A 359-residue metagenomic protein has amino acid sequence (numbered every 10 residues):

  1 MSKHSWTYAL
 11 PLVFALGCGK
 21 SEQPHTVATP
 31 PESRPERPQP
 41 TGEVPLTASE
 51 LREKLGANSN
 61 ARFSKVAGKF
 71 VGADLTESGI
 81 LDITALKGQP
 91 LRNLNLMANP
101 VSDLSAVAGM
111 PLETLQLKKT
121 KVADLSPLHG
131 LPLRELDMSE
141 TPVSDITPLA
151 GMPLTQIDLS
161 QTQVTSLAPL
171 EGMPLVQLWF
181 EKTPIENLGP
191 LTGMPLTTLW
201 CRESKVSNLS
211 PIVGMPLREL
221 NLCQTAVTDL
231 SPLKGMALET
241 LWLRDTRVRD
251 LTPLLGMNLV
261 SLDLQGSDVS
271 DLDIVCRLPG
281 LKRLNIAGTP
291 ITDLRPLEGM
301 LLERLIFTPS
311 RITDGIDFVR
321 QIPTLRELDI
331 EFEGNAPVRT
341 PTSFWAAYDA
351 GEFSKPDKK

Functional and structural regions predicted by a protein language model:
M1, A15-L16, G88, N99: Intrinsic-disorder-linked linear interaction elements in eukaryotic regulatory proteins
M1-Y8: Bacterial N-terminal signal peptides that target proteins for export
Y8-A15: Bacterial N-terminal signal peptides
C18-S21: Bacterial signal peptide processing site
T26-K54: Post-signal peptide N-terminal segment of mature Sec-exported envelope proteins
A57-A61, K65-L81, P90-S102, A106 (+10 more regions): Concave beta-strand-loop units of leucine-rich repeat
